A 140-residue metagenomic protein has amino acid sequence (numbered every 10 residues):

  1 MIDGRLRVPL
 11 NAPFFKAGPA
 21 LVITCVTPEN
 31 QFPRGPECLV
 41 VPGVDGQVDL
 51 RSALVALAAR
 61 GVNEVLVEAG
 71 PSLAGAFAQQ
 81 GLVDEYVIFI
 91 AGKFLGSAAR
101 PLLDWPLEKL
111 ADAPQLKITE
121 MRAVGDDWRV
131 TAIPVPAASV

Functional and structural regions predicted by a protein language model:
M1-V140: Enzymes that bind and transform nitrogen-containing heteroaromatic metabolites
